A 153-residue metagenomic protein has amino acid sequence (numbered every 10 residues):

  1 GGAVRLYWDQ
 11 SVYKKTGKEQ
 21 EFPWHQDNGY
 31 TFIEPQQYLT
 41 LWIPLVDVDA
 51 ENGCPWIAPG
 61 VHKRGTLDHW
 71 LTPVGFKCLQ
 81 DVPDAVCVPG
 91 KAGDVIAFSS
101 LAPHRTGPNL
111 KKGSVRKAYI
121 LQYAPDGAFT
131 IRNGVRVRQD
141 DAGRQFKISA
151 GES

Functional and structural regions predicted by a protein language model:
G1-C54: Conserved double-stranded beta-helix
W8-Q10, S100, Y123: A cross-domain feature marking catalytic cores of carbohydrate-active enzymes and several ubiquitous metabolic/repair
T16-K18, D27-G29, P35, P44 (+5 more regions): Short capping/connector residues at structural and topological boundaries
E21-G29, H62, P103-T106, L121 (+1 more regions): Histidine-centered catalytic micro-motifs
Q26-Y38, P83-D84, G90-K91, S114-V115: A short beta-loop-beta micro-motif enriched in histidine and acidic residues
V48-G107, A128: Double-stranded beta-helix
W70-L71, V95, A102-S153: Non-heme Fe(II)/2-oxoglutarate
